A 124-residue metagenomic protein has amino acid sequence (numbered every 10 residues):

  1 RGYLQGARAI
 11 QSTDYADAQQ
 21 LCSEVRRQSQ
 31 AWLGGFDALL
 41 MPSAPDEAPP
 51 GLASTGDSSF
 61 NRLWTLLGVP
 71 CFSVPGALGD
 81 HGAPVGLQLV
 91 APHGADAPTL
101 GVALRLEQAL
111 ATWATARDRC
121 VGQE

Functional and structural regions predicted by a protein language model:
R1-L66, A116-G122: Serine-dependent amide/ester hydrolase catalytic core
Y15-Q20, R27, L66-E124: Structural helix-boundary/capping segments
